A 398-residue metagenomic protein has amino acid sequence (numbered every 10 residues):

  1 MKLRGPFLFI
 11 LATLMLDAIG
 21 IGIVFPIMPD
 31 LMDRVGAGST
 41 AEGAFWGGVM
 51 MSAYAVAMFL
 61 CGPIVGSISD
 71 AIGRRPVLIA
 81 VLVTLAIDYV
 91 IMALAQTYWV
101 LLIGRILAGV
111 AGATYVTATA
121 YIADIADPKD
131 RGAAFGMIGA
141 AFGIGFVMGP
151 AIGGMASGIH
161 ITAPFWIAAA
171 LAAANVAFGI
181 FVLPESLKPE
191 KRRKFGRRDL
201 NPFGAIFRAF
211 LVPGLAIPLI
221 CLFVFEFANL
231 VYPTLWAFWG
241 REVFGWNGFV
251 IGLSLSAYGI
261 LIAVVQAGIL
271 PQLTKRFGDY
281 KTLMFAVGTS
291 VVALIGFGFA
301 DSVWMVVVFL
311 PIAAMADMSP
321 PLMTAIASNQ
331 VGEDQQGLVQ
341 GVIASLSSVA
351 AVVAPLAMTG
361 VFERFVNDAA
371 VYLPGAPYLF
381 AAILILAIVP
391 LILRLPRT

Functional and structural regions predicted by a protein language model:
M1-L3, P184-C221, V243: Juxtamembrane intracellular "pre-TM" segments in multi-pass secondary transporters
A12, V176-V182, L379-T398: Multi-pass alpha-helical transporter architecture, strongest for 12-TM Major Facilitator/SLC carriers used
I27-A44, T234-I251: Short amphipathic helix-loop junctions that connect adjacent transmembrane helices in Major Facilitator Superfamily/SLC
A41, S157-A170, G360-I383: A membrane-interface helix-boundary motif in multi-pass transporters
F59-Y98: Conserved MFS/SLC helix-loop-helix module at the cytosolic interface between two early adjacent transmembrane helices
C61-G73, V265-D279, F362: Helix-to-loop junctions at the C-terminal end of transmembrane segments in multipass secondary transporters
G104-G143: Cytoplasmic helix-loop-helix junction between adjacent transmembrane helices in 12-TM secondary transporters
Y280-M323: C-terminal transmembrane helical hairpin of 12-TM major facilitator-type secondary transporters
